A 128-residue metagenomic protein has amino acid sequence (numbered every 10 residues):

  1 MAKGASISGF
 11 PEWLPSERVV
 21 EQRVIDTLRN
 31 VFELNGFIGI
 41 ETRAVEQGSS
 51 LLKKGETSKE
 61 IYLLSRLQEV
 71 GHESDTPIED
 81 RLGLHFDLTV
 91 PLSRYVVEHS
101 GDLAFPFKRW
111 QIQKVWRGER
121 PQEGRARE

Functional and structural regions predicted by a protein language model:
M1-E128: TRNA-recognition modules of translation machinery and tRNA-sensing kinases, especially anticodon-binding
